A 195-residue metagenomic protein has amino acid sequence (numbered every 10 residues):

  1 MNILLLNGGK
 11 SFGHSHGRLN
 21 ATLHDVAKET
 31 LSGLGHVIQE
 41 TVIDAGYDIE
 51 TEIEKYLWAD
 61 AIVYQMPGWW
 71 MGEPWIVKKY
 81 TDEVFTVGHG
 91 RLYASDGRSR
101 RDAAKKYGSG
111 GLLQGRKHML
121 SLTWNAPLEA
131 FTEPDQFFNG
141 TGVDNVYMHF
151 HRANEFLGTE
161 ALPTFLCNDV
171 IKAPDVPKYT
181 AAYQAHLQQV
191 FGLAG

Functional and structural regions predicted by a protein language model:
M1, S11, N20, F137-G195: Glycine-rich phosphate/pyrophosphate-binding loop and the adjoining helix
M1-L34: N-terminal beta1-alpha1 ligand-phosphate binding loop
L4-L6, Q39-T41, V63, M119-S121 (+1 more regions): Hydrophobic/aromatic beta-strand patches that form the interior of the parallel beta-sheet core in alpha/beta enzyme
G9-G13, N125-E133, N168-I171: A short, flexible beta-alpha/helix-coil linker loop
T30-G35, R116, A153-L162: A structural motif corresponding to the C-terminal end of an alpha-helix and its immediate exit/capping segment
L34-Y47, F165-N168: A short beta-strand-loop structural module common to alpha/beta enzyme folds
G46-E54, K172-Y179: Structural motif
D48-F150: Helix-loop-strand module that forms the ligand-binding subsite of alpha/beta enzymes
